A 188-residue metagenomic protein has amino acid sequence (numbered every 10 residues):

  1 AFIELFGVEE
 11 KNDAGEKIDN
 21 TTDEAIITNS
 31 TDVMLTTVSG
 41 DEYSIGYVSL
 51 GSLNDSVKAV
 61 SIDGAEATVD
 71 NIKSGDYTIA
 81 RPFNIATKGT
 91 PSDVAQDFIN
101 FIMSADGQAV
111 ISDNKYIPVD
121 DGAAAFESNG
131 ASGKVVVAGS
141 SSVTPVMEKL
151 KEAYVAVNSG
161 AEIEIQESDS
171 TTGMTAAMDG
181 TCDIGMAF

Functional and structural regions predicted by a protein language model:
A1-F188: Exported/periplasmic ABC-transporter solute-binding proteins
